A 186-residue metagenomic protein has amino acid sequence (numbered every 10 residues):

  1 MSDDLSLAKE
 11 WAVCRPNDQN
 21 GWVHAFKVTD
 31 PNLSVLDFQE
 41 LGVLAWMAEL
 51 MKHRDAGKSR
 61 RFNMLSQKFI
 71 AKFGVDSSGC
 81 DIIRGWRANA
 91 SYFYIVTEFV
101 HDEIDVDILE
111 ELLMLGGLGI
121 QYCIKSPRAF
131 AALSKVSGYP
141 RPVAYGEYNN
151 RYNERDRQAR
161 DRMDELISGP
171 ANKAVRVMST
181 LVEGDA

Functional and structural regions predicted by a protein language model:
M1-R15: Extended catalytic/binding region for NAD+/ADP-ribose chemistry, centered on the ART fold
C14-A25, T29-A186: Conserved NAD+-utilizing ADP-ribose enzyme module
